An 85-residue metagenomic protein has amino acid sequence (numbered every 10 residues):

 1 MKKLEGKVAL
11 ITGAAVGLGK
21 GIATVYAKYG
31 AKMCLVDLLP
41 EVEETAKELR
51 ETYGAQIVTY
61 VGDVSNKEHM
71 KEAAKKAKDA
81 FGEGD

Functional and structural regions predicted by a protein language model:
K2-C34: Canonical Rossmann dinucleotide-binding motif of NAD(H)/NADP(H)-dependent dehydrogenases/reductases, specifically
V36, Y60: The conserved SAM/SAH-binding core of class I Rossmann-like methyltransferase domains, concentrating on the hydrophobic
L38-V42: Helix N-cap at the beta1-alpha1 junction of Rossmann-like dinucleotide-binding domains, i.e., the first residues
E43, V61-K75: The beta1-alpha1 cofactor-binding region of Rossmann-like NAD(H)/NADP(H)-dependent oxidoreductases
E44-E48: Short alpha-helix adjacent to the SAM-binding motif of class I
T52-Q56, K76-D85: A glycine-rich helix->loop->beta "capping" turn within Rossmann-like NAD(P)(H)-dependent oxidoreductase domains
